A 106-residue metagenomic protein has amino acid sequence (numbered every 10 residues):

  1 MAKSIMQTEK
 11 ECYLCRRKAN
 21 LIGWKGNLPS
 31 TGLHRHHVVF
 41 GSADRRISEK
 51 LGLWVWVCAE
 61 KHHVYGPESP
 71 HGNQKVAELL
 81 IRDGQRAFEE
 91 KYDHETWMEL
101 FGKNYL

Functional and structural regions predicted by a protein language model:
M1-H36, E60: Short cysteine-rich loop/turn motifs with clustered Cys
E9-K10, L53-V55: Short, surface-exposed beta-edge/turn micro-motifs
R17, H63, D93: Residue-level marker of positions within ordered structural domains that often coincide with functionally constrained
N20, G41, H62-V64: Short, charged/polar surface micro-motifs in flexible loops or helix N-caps
P29-H34, V38-A43, N73-A87: Short cysteine/histidine-rich metal-coordination sites, predominantly Zn2+-binding motifs
V39-W54: Short linker/helix segments within small regulatory modules
W54-L80: Short Cys/His-centered divalent metal-binding micro-motifs
R82-L106: Short flanking/linker segments adjacent to small metal-binding domains or redox-active Cys/His motifs
